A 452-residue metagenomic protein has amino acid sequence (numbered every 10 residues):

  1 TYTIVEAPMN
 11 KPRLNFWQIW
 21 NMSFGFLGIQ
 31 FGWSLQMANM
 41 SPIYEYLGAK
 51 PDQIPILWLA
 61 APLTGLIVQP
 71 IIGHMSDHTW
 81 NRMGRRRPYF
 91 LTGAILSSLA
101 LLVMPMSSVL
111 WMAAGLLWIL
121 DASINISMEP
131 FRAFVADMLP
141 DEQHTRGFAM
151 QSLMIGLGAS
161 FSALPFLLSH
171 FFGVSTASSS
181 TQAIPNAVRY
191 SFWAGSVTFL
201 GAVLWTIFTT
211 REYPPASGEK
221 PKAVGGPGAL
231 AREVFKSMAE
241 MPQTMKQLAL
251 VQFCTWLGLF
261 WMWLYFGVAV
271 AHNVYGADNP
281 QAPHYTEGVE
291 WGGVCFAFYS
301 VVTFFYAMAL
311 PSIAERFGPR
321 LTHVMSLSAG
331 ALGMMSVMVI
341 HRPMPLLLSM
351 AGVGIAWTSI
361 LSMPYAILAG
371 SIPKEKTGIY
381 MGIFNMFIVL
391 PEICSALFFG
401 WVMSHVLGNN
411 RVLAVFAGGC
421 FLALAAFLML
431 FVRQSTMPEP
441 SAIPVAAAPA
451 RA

Functional and structural regions predicted by a protein language model:
T1-W17, S108-G115, I126-S127, F131-R132 (+2 more regions): Intracellular loop-helix junctions on the cytosolic face of multi-pass helical membrane proteins
N10-P62, Q247-V251, T255-P280: Helix-loop boundary and gating motifs at the non-cytosolic
P51-D52, D141-Q151, V289, I372-F384: Loop-to-transmembrane helix entry/capping segments in MFS-fold secondary transporters and related SLC/MFSD carriers
I67-M83, F305-P319, M403: Helix-to-loop junctions at the C-terminal end of transmembrane segments in multipass secondary transporters
L91-V109, S328-H341: C-terminal ends and interior cores of transmembrane alpha-helices in multi-pass membrane transporters/permeases
A100-M104, S108-S127, P345-S359: Hydrophobic core of transmembrane alpha-helices in multi-pass small-molecule transporters, especially MFS/SLC-type
I126-L139, S359-P373: Intracellular juxtamembrane helix-capping segments at the cytosolic ends of symmetry-related transmembrane helices
A314, R320-P364: C-terminal transmembrane helical hairpin of 12-TM major facilitator-type secondary transporters
